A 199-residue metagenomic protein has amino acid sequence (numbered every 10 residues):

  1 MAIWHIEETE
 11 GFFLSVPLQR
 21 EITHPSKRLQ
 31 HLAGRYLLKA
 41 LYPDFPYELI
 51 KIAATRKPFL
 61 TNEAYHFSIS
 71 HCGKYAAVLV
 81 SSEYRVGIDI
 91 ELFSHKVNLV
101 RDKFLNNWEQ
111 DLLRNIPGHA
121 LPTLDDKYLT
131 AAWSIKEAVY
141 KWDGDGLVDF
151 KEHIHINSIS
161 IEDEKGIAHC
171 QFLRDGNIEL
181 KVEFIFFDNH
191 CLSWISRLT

Functional and structural regions predicted by a protein language model:
M1-T199: Core catalytic alpha/beta fold that binds nucleotide/phospho-ligands
